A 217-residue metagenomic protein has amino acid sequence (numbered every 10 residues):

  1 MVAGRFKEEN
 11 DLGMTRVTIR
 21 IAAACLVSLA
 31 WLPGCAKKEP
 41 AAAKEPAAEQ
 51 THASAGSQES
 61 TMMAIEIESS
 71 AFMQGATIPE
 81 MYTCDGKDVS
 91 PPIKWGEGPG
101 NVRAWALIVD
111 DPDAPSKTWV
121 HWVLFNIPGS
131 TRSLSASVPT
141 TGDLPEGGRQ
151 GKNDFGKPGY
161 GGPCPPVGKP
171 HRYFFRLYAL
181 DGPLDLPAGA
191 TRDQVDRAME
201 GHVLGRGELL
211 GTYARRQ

Functional and structural regions predicted by a protein language model:
V2-G13, Q58-E59: Short, Lys/Arg-enriched N-terminal segments with co-localized hydrophobic residues within the first ~10-30 amino acids
V2-G4, L32-P33, E39: Short, low-complexity, intrinsically disordered N-terminal modules that encode targeting/processing signals
F6-E8, L29, T51: N-terminal start and proteolytic maturation junction detector
K7-E8, C25, K117, L186: Compositionally biased, intrinsically disordered low-complexity regions
D11, W31-G34: Intrinsic disorder/low-complexity segments in short proteins, especially the signal peptide and propeptide regions
D11-A23: Bacterial N-terminal signal peptides that target proteins for export
A22-W31: Bacterial N-terminal signal peptides
C35-Q217: N-terminus-centered regions that define maturation/targeting leaders and the start of the first functional domain
